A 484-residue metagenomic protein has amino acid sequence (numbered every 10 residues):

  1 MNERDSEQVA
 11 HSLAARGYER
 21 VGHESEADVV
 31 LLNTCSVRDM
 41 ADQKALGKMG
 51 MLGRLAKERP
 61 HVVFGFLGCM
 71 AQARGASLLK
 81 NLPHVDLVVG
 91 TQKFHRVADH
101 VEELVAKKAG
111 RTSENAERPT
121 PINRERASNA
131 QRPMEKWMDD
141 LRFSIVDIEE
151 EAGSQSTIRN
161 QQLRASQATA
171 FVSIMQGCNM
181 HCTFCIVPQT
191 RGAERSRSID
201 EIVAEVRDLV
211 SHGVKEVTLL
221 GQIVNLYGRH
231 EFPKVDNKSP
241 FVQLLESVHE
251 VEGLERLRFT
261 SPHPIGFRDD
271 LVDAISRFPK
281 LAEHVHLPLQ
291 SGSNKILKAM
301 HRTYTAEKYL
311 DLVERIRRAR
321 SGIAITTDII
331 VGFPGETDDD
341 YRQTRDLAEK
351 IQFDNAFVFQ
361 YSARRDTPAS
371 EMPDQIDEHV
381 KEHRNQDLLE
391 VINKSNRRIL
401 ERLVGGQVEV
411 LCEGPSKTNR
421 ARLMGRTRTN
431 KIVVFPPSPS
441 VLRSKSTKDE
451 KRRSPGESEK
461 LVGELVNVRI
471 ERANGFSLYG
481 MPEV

Functional and structural regions predicted by a protein language model:
M1-G228, P240, D270, I275 (+6 more regions): Proteins enriched for Cys/Gly/acidic motifs involved in redox and nucleic-acid/cofactor modification
F64-G65, A73, S211-D338: Conserved SAM/AdoMet-binding glycine-rich loop
A127, F143, H230-N237, V441-L442 (+1 more regions): Intrinsically disordered, low-complexity Ser/Thr- and acidic-rich flexible linkers and loops, especially at boundaries
R164-A168, C178-M180, L281, S291 (+5 more regions): Short flexible coil/turn linkers enriched for glycine and charged/polar residues that connect secondary-structure
C182, I202, L219, F259 (+7 more regions): Conserved, mostly hydrophobic/aromatic
G221-I223, S261-H263, L289-S291, T327-V331 (+5 more regions): Active-site proximal loops enriched in glycine and acidic residues that flank catalytic Cys/His/Asp and coordinate
E336, K350-F353: Contiguous mid-protein beta-loop-alpha structural module that forms a pocket-lining wall or clamp of enzyme active
E371-V484: Terminal RNA-binding accessory module
